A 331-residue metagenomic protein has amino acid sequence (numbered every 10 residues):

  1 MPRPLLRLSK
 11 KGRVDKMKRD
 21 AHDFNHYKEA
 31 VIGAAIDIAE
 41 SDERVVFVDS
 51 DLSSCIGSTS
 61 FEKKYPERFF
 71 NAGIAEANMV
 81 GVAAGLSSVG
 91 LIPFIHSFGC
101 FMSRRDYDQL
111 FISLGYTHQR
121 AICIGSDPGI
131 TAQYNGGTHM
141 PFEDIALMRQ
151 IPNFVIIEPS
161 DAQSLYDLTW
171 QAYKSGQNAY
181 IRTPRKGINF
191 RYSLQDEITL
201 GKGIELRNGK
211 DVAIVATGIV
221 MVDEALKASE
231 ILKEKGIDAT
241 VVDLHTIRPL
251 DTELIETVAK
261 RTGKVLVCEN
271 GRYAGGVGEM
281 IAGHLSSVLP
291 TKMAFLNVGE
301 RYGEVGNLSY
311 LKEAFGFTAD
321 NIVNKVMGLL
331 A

Functional and structural regions predicted by a protein language model:
P2-R182, G187, E197, A314 (+1 more regions): Thiamine diphosphate
E29-A30, S41-R44, L52-T59, K63 (+2 more regions): Thiamine diphosphate
